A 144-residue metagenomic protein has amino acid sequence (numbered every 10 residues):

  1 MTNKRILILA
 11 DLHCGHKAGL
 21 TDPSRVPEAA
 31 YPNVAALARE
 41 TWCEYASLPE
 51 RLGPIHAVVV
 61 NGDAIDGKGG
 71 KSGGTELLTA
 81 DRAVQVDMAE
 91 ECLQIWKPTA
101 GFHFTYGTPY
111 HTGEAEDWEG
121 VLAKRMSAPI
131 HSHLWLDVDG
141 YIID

Functional and structural regions predicted by a protein language model:
M1-V84: N-terminal active-site segment of His-dependent metallophosphoesterases
C14, G69-G73, R82-D144: Conserved catalytic scaffold of divalent metal-dependent phosphoesterases
